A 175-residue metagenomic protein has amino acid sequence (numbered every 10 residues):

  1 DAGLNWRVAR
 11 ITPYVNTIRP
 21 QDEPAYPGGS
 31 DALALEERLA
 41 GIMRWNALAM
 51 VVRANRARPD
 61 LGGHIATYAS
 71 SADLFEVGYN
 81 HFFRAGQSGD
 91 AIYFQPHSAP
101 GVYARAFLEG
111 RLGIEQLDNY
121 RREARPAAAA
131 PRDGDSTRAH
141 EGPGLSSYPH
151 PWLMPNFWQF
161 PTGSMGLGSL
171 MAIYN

Functional and structural regions predicted by a protein language model:
A2-D22, Q95: Terminal amphipathic helices with adjacent charged low-complexity linkers/tails
P20-D31: Long, low-complexity, serine/proline/glycine-rich intrinsically disordered regulatory regions that flank/link signaling
D31-M43, A47-V52, R56-A57, S70-N175: Cofactor-binding active-site loop characterized by glycine-rich and histidine/acidic residues
D60: Conserved, well-structured beta-alpha core segment at the onset of a catalytic domain
H64-Y68: Conserved phosphate/pyrophosphate-binding and hydrolysis machinery centered on Walker-type P-loop NTPases, extending
